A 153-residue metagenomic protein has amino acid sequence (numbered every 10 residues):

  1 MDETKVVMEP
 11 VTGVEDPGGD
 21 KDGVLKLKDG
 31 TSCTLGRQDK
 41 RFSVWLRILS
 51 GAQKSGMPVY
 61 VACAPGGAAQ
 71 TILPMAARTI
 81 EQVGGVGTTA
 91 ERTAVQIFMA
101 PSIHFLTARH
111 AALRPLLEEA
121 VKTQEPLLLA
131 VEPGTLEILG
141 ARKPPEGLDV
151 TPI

Functional and structural regions predicted by a protein language model:
M1-I153: Short, flexible, surface-exposed loop segments at domain boundaries
